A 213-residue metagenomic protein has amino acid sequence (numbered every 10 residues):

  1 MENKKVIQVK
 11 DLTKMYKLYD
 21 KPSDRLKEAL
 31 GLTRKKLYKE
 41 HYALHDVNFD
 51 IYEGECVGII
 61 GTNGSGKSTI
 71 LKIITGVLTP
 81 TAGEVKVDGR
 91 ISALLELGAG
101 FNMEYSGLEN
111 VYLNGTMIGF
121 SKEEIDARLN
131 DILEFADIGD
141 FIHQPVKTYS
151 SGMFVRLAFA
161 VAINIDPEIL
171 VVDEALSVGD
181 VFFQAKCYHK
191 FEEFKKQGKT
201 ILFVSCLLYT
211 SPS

Functional and structural regions predicted by a protein language model:
M1-H45: Pre-NBD coupling/linker segments of ABC/ABC-like ATPases
K27-G31, Y112, E124-F141, A158: Conserved ABC ATPase "signature" region
I60-T62: The feature captures the beta-strand-to-loop junction immediately N-terminal to the Walker
T75: Helix-to-loop junction immediately C-terminal to a conserved catalytic motif
I132-F135, V161-V172, V178: A short, proline-enriched helix->beta-strand linker immediately N-terminal to the Walker B motif in ABC-type P-loop
Y209-S213: Conserved small/polar residues in nucleotide/adenosyl-binding loops
